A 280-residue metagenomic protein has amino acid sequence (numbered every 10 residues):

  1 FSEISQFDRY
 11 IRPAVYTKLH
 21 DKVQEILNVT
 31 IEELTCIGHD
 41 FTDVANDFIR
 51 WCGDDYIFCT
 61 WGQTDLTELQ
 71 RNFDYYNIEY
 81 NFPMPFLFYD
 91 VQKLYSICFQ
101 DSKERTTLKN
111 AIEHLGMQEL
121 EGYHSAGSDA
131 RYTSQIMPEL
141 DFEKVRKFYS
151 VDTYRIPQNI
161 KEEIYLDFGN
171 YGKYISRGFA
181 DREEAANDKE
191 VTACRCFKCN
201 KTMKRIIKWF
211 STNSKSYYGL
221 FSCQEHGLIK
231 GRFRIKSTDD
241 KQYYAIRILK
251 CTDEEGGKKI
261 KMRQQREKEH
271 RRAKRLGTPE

Functional and structural regions predicted by a protein language model:
F1, E79-F82: Short, conserved catalytic or adaptor-binding loops enriched in Gly and charged residues
F1-T67, I229-A273: Conserved non-catalytic scaffold segment of RNase H-like nuclease domains
V15-K18, Q24-L27, I31-L34, L94-A130: Active-site-proximal helix-loop-helix substrate-binding element of RNase H-like nuclease domains
V29, I78, M117, K201-M203 (+1 more regions): Short aromatic/hydrophobic-glycine micro-motifs
R50, D74-I78: Short, surface-exposed basic-aromatic patches at helix termini and helix-loop junctions that form
I57-F73, T107-G169: Acidic, Mg2+-coordinating catalytic module of metal-dependent nucleases/exonucleases that use a two-metal-ion mechanism
N81-Y95: Conserved beta-strand -> loop -> alpha-helix junction used to position metal-binding or nucleic-acid-contacting
E139-E280: Acidic two-metal-ion nuclease catalytic site recognized across multiple nuclease folds, prominently DnaQ/RNase D-T
